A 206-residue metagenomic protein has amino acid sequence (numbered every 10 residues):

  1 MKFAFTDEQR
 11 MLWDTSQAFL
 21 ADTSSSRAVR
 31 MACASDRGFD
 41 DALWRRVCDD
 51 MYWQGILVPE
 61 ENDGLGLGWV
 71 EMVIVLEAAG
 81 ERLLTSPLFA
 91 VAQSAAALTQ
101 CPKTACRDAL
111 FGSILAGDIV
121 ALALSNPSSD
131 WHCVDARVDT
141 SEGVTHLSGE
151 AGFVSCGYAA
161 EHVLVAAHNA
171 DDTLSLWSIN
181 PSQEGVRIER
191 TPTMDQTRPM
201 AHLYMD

Functional and structural regions predicted by a protein language model:
M1-L88, A109: Amphipathic, small/basic residue-rich leader segments at the start of a protein or domain
L67, W131-C133, C156-A160: Short glycine/proline-enriched turns and hinge-like loops at secondary-structure junctions
T85-A105: N-terminal glycine-rich flavin-associated loop
T99-K103, S125, V165-H168, S178-P181 (+1 more regions): Short beta-strand-to-turn element immediately C-terminal to the catalytic PLP-Schiff-base lysine in fold type I
A116-P127, V165: A short, Trp-centered hydrophobic/proline-enriched beta-strand micro-motif
H132-S148: Cytochrome P450 C-terminal beta-domain/meander region
C133-D135, F153-V154, N180-D206: Flexible, small-/acidic-enriched active-site or ligand-binding loops
E150-R187: A short core secondary-structure module
